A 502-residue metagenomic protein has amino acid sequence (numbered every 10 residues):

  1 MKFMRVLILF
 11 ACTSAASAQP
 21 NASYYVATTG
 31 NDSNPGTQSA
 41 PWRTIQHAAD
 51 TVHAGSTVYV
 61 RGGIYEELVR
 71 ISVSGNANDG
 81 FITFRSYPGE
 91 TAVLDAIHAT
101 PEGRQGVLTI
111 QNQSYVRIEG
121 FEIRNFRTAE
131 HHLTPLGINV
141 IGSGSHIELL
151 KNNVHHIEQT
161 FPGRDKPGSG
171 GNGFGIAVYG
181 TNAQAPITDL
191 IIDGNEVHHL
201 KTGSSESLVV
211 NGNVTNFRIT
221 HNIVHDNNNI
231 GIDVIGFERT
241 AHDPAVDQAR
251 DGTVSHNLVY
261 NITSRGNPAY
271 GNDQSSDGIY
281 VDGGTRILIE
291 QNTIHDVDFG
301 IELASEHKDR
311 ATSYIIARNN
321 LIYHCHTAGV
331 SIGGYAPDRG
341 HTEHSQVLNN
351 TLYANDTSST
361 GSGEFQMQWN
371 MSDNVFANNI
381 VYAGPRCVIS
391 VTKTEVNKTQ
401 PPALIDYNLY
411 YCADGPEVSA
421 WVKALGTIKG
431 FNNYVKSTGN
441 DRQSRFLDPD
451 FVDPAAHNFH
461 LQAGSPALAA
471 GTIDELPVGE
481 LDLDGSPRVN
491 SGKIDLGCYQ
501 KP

Functional and structural regions predicted by a protein language model:
M1-L9: Sec-dependent signal peptide recognition, specifically the positively charged N-region followed immediately by
T28-E66, R70, Y434, S465 (+1 more regions): Acidic Gly/Asp/Thr-rich repetitive segments characteristic of extracellular carbohydrate-active and adhesion proteins
T29-S33, G63-E66, P88-E90, I123 (+4 more regions): Acidic glycine-/aspartate-rich tracts in secreted/extracellular proteins
Q46, D50-A54, E66-T83, V93-E119 (+3 more regions): Extracellular beta-strand-rich solenoid/capping regions of secreted or surface-exposed proteins that bind or remodel
T51, A424-F446, D450, A456 (+1 more regions): Surface beta-loop-beta hairpin patches that serve as ligand-binding interfaces in beta-rich domains
E67-R70, A96-V107, R127-L136, E158-G173 (+12 more regions): Short glycine/acidic-rich loop motifs that flank beta-strands on beta-rich extracellular proteins
L68, V73, L288-V297, H307-N458: Predominantly extracellular beta-rich ligand-binding scaffolds that present long acidic/polar faces for carbohydrate
F81, Y87-E90, S114-N125, S145-E158 (+12 more regions): Right-handed parallel beta-helix
